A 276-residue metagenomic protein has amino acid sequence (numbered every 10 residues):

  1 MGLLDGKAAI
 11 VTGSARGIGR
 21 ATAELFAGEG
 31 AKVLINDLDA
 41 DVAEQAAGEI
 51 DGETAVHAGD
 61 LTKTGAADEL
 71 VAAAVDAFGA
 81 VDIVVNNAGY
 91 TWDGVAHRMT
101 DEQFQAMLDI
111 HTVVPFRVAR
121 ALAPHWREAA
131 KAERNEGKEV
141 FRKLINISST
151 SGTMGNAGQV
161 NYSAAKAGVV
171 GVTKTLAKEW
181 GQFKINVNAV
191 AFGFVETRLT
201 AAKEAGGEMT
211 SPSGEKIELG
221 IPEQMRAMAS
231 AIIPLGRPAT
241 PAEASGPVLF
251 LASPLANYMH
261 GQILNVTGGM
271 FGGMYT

Functional and structural regions predicted by a protein language model:
G2-L34: Canonical Rossmann dinucleotide-binding motif of NAD(H)/NADP(H)-dependent dehydrogenases/reductases, specifically
A40-D41, A58-L70, D101, A242-E243: The beta1-alpha1 cofactor-binding region of Rossmann-like NAD(H)/NADP(H)-dependent oxidoreductases
V95-A96, T100-L108, A229: Substrate-binding pocket helix/loop in short-chain dehydrogenase/reductase
A119, A165, T173: Active-site helix of classical SDR
S149: Residue(s) in the substrate-gating loop at a strand-loop-helix junction that position the organic substrate next
M154, P247-L249, H260-T276: Short C-terminal tail/terminal secondary-structure segment of NAD(P)H-dependent dehydrogenase/reductase domains
G181, N186, M259-G261: Short, small/polar-rich loop/turn modules that mediate ligand/substrate recognition or access, typified
